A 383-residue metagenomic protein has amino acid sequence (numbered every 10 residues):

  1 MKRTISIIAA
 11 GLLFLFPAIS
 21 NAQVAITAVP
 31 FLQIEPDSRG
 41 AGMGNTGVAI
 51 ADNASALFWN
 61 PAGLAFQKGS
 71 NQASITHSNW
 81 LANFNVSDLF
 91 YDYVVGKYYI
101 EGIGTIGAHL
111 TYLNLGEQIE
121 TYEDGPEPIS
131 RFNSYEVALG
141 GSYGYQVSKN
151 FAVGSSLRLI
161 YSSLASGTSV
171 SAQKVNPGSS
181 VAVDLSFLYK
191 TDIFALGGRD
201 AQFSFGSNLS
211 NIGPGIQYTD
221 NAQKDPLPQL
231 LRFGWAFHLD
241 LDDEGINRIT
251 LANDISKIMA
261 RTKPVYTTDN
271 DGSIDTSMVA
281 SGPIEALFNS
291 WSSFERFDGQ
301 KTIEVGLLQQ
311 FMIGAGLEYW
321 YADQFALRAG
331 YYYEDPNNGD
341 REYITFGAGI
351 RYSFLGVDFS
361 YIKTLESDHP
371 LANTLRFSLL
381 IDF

Functional and structural regions predicted by a protein language model:
K2-A10: Sec-dependent signal peptide recognition, specifically the positively charged N-region followed immediately by
K2-R3, P17, T121, G140: A detector of low-complexity, intrinsically disordered, Ser/Thr/Gly/Pro/Ala-rich segments
A10-G11, A54: Residue-level detector of alpha-helical transmembrane segments in integral membrane proteins
G11-L12, G69: Repetitive helical segments and hydrophobic/amphipathic motifs
F16-A22: Sec/Tat signal peptide C-region and signal peptidase I cleavage site
Q23-F383: Subset of outer-membrane beta-barrel
